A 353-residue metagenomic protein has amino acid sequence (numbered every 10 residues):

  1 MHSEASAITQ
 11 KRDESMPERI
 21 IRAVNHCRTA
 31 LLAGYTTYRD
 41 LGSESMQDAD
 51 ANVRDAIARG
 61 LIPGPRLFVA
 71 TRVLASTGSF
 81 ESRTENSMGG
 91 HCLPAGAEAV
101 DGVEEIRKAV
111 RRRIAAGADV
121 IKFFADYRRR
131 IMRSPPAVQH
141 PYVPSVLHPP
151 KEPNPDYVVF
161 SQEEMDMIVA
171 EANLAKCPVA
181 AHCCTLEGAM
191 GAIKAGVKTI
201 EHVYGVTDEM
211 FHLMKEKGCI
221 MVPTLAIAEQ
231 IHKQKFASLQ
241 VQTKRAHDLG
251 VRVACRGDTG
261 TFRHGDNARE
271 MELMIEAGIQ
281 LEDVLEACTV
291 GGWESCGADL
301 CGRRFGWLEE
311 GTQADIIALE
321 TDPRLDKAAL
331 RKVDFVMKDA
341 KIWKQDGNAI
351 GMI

Functional and structural regions predicted by a protein language model:
M1-R19, T77-P94, R129-V158, K215-F236: Active-site gating loops and adjacent loop-to-helix segments of metal-dependent hydrolytic enzymes
M1-R59, F80: Metal-associated gating/positioning segment near the N- to mid-region
H2-S6, L41-D48, S76, E85 (+5 more regions): Active-site environment of divalent metal-dependent phosphoester hydrolases
G34, L67, G117, I121 (+11 more regions): Divalent metal-coordination and catalytic microenvironments
N52, D101-M221, Q234-R252, G306: Histidine/acidic residue-rich metal-binding segments in metalloenzymes
R54-S82, V222, A228: Glycine-rich, aromatic-flanked loop segments that form ligand/cofactor-binding clefts across common enzyme folds
L174, P178, F236-D322: His/Asp/Glu-enriched, well-ordered alpha-helical/loop segment that forms or immediately abuts the divalent-metal
V290, G302-I353: C-terminal cap of metal-dependent C-N hydrolases
